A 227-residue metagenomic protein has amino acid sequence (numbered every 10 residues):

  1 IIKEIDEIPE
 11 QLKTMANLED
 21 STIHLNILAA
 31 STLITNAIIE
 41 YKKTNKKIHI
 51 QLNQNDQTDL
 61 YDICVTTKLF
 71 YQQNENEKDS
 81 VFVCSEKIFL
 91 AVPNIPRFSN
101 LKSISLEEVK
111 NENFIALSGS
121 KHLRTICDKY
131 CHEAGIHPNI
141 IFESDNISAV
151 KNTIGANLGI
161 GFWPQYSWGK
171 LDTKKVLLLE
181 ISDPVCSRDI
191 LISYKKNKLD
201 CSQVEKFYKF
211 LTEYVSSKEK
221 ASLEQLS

Functional and structural regions predicted by a protein language model:
K3-L25, E77-S80, N100: Short helix-loop hinge/linker segments at domain boundaries
L18-Q73: Central regulatory/effector-binding core of bacterial HTH transcription factors
L33, L177-A221: A late-sequence structural motif
I48-N55, A116-L117, H137-N146: Short beta-strand-to-loop elements that line the ligand-binding cleft of bilobed periplasmic-binding protein-like
Q72, I95-I104, P184-C186, N197-S202: Short helix-loop capping/hinge motifs at secondary-structure junctions, enriched in acidic/polar residues
E75-I88, V92-F114: Flexible hinge/capping segments at coil-to-helix
N76-K87, S148-N197: Beta-alpha-beta core module
E112-A134, D200-S202, Y208, K218 (+1 more regions): Secondary-structure junction motif
